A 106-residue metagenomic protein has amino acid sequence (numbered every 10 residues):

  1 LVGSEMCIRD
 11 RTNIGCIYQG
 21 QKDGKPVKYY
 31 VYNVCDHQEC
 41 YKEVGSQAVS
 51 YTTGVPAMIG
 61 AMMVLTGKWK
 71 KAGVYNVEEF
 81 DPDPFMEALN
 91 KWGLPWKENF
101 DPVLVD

Functional and structural regions predicted by a protein language model:
L1-I8: Short, small-residue-biased leader/transition segments that mark boundaries at the very start of proteins
R9, M63-D106: C-terminal helix-rich "cap/oligomerization" subdomain common to oxidoreductases
R11-N13, K28: A general secondary-structure signal for short beta-strands and their flanking turns/coil in non-transmembrane regions
I14-G20, V49-G54: C-terminal substrate/ligand-recognition segments
C16-K22, Y30-D36: Short beta-strand elements
V31-P56: Low-complexity, glycine/alanine/valine/leucine- and proline-rich hydrophobic stretches
M58-M62: Mixed-charge, glycine-accented linear interaction segment located at domain edges/termini
